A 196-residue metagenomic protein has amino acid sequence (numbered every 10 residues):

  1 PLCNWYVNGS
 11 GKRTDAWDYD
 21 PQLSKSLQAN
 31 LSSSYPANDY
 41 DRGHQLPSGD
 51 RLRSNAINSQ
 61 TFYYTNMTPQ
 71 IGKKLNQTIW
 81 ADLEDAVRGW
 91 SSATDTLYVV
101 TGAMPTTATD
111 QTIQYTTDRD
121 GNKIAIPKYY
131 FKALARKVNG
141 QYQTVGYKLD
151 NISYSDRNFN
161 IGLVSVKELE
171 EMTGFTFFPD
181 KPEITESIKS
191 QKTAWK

Functional and structural regions predicted by a protein language model:
P1-K196: Domain-level detector for secreted/extracellular nuclease and nuclease-toxin modules, and for the ENPP-like C-terminal
